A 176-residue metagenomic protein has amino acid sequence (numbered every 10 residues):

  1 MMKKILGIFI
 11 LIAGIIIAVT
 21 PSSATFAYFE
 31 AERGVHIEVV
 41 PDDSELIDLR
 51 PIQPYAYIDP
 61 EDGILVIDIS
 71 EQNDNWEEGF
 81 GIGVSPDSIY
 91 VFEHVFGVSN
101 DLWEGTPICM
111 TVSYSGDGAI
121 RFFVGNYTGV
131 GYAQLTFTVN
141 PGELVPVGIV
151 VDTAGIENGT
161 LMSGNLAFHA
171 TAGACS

Functional and structural regions predicted by a protein language model:
M2-L65: Short, polar/proline-rich extracytoplasmic segments that appear immediately after membrane translocation
T25, H94-V98, G164-F168: Buried hydrophobic-core signal for structured, non-transmembrane domains
E32-G34, I89-V95, L144-P146: Intrinsic-disorder/low-complexity, polar/charged segments enriched in Ser/Thr/Lys/Arg/Asp/Glu/Gln
D42-D101: Beta-sheet-dominated interaction scaffolds and their linkers
I82-V84, A133-V139: Beta-strand-rich interaction surfaces with strong enrichment in secreted/lumenal proteins
D101-P107, N140-S176: C-terminal, structured domain-capping segment
W103-A119: Short acidic, flexible loop segments centered on an aromatic residue
G116-G131: Short, solvent-exposed loop/linker segments at beta-strand-coil boundaries, enriched for Pro/Gly and Ser/Thr
